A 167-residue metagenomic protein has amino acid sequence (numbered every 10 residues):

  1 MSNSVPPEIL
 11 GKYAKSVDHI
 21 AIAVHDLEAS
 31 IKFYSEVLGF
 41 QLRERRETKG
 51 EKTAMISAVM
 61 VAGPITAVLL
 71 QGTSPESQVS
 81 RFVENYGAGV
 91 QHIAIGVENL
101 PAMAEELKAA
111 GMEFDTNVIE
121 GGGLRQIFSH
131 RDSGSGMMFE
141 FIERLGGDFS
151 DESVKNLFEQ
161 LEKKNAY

Functional and structural regions predicted by a protein language model:
M1-R43, A54, V59-Y167: Glyoxalase I/VOC metalloenzyme domain signal
